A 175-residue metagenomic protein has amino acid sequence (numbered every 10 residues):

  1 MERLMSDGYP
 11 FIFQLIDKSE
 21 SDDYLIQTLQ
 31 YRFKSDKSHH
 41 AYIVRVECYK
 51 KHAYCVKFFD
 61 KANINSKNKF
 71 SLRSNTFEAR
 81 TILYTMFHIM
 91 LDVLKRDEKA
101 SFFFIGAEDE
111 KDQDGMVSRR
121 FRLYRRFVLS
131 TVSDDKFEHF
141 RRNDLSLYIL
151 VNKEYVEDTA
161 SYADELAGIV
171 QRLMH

Functional and structural regions predicted by a protein language model:
M1-H175: Non-catalytic substrate-recognition and accessory regions of acyl/acetyltransferase enzymes
